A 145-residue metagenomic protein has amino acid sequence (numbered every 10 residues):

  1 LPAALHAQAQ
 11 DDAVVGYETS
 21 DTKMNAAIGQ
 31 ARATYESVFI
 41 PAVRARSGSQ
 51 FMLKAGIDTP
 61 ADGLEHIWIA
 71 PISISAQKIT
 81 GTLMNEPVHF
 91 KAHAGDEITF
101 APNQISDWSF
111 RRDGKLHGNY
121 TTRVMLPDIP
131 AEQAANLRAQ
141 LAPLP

Functional and structural regions predicted by a protein language model:
A4-W68, S73-P145: Mixed-charge, low-complexity intrinsically disordered regions
